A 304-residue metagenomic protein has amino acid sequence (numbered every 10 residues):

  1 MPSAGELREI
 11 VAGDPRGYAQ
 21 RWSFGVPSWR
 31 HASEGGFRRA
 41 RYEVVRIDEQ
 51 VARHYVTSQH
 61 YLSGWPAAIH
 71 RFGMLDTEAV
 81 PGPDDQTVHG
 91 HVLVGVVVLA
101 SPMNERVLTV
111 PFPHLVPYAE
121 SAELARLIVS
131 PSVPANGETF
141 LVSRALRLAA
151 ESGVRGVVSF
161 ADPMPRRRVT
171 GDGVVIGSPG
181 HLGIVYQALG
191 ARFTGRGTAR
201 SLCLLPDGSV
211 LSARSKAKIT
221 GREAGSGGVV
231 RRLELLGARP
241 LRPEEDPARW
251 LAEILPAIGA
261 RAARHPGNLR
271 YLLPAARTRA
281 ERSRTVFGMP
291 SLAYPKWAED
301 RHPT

Functional and structural regions predicted by a protein language model:
P2-S33: Charged, low-complexity intrinsically disordered segments and flexible loops
F24-H70: Short amphipathic alpha-helix that is part of the acyltransferase structural core
E43-R46, A100-I258: Acyl-donor binding region in acyl/amide transferases
S63-G73, T77-V92: A short helix-loop-beta-strand connector motif used in the catalytic cores of GNAT acetyltransferases and, in some
I69-R71, P266-Y271: Short hydrophobic/aromatic beta-strand or adjacent loop that forms the aromatic wall/cage of a ligand/substrate-binding
G82-M103, V107-V110: Conserved beta-strand in the GNAT
P256-A263, R270-L273, T278: Pan-zinc metallopeptidase signature
R284-T304: Short, cationic low-complexity segments
